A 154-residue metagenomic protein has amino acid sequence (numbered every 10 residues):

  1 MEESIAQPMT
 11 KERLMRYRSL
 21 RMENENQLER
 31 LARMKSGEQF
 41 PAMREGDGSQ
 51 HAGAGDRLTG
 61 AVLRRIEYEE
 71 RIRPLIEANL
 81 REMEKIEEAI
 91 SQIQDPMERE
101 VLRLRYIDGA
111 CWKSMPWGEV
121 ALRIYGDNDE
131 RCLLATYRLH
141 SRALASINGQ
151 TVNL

Functional and structural regions predicted by a protein language model:
M1-Q92, Y125-G126, A145-L154: N-terminal interaction/assembly modules
T10-R13, E98, W117: Short runs of predominantly hydrophobic/aromatic residues within well-ordered alpha helices that form helix-helix
E82, P96-E98, L139: N-terminal positioning helix adjacent to the helix-turn-helix/winged-helix DNA-binding module
Q94-C111, M115: Short amphipathic alpha helix immediately N-terminal
S114, G118-R123: Residues within the helices of the helix-turn-helix
M115, R131, H140-T151: Transcription-machinery-associated regions
L122-R142: Short, basic interhelical loop/turn and adjoining N-cap of the next helix at nucleic-acid- or acidic-partner-contacting
